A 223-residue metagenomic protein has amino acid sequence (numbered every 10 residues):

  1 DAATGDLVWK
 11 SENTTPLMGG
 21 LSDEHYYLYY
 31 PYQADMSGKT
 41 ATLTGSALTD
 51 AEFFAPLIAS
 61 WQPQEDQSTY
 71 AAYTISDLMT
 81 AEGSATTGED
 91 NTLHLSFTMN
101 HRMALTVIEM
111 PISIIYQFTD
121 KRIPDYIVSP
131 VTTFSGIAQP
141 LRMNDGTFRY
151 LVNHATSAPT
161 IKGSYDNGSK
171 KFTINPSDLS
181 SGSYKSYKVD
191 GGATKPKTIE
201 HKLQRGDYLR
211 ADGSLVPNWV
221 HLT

Functional and structural regions predicted by a protein language model:
D1-I115, V152-H154, I174-G191, K195-D212 (+2 more regions): Short, low-hydrophobicity acidic/polar segments
L17, M36, P130-I137, S157: A short local loop/turn or secondary-structure capping micro-motif enriched for an aromatic residue
A51-E52, T132, G146, K170: Short non-domain terminal segments
L78, K121, Y126-I127, S164 (+2 more regions): Generic beta-strand hydrophobic packing signal
L105, D120-D125, A158-T160: Exposed beta-strand and adjacent loop surfaces of beta-rich binding modules that mediate intermolecular recognition
I115-R142: Short, ordered, surface-exposed loop/turn motifs in non-cytosolic proteins
G136, K170-F172, K185: Short beta-strand segments
A138-I161, Y165-S169: Intrinsically disordered, low-complexity segments enriched in Gly and acidic/Ser/Thr residues that form flexible
